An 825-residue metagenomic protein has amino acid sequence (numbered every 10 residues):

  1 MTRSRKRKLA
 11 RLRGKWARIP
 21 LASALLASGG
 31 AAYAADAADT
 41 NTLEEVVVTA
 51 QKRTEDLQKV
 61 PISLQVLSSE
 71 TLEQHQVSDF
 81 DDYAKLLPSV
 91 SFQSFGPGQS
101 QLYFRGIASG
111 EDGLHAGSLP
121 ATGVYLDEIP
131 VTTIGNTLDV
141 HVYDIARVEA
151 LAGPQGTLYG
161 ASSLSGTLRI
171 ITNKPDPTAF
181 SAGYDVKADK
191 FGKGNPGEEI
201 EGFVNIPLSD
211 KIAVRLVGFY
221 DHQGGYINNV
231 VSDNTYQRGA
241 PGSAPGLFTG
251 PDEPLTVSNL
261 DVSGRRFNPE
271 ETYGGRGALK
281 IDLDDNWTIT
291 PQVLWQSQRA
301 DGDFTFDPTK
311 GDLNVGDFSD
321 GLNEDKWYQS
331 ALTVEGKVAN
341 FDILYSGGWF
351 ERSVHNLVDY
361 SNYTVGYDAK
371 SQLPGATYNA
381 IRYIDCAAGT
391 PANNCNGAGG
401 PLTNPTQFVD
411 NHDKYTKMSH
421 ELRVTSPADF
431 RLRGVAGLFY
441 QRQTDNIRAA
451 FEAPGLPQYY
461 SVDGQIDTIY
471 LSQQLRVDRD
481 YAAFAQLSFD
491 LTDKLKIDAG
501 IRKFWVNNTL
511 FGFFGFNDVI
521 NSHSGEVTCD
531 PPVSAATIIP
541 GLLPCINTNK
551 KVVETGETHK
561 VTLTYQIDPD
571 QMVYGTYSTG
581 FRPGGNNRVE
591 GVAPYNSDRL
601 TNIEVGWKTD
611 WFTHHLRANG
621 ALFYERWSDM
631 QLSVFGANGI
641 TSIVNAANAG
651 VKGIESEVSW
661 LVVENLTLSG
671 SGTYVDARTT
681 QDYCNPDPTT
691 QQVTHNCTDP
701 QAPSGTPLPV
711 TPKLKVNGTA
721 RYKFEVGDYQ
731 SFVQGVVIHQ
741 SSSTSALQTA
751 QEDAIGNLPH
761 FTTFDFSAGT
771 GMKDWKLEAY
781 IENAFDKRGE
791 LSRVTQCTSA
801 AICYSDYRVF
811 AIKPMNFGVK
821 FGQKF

Functional and structural regions predicted by a protein language model:
M1-H75, D81-L86, N205, D285 (+3 more regions): N-terminal Sec signal peptide and the immediately downstream disordered periplasmic leader that contains the TonB box
D39, R53-D56, E70, L86-S89 (+12 more regions): Outer-membrane beta-barrel pore proteins
G192-A300, K326-S330, Y415-S419, T425-Q441 (+5 more regions): Transmembrane beta-barrel wall of Gram-negative outer-membrane proteins
E201, T333-S361, Q566-R582, N596-L661 (+2 more regions): Membrane-embedded beta-barrel scaffold of Gram-negative outer-membrane proteins
I227-R266, D301-F318, D359-D410, A450-Q473 (+6 more regions): Solvent-exposed loop segments that connect transmembrane elements
K280-D284, L294, V424-P427, F439-Q441 (+2 more regions): Structural signature of Gram-negative outer-membrane beta-barrels, strongest in the C-terminal barrel of TonB-dependent
D493, I497, Y624-R626, N645-L747 (+1 more regions): Gram-negative outer-membrane beta-barrel transporters
V737-Q748, G769-F825: C-terminal beta-signal and adjacent terminal beta-strands/loops of Gram-negative outer-membrane beta-barrel proteins
